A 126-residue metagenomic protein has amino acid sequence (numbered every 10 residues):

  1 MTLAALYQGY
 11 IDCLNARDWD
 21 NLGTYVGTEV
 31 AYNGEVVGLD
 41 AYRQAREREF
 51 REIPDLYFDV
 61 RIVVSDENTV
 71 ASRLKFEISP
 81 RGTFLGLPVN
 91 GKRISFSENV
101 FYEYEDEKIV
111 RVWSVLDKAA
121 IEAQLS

Functional and structural regions predicted by a protein language model:
M1-S126: C-terminal and inter-domain tail/linker signature
